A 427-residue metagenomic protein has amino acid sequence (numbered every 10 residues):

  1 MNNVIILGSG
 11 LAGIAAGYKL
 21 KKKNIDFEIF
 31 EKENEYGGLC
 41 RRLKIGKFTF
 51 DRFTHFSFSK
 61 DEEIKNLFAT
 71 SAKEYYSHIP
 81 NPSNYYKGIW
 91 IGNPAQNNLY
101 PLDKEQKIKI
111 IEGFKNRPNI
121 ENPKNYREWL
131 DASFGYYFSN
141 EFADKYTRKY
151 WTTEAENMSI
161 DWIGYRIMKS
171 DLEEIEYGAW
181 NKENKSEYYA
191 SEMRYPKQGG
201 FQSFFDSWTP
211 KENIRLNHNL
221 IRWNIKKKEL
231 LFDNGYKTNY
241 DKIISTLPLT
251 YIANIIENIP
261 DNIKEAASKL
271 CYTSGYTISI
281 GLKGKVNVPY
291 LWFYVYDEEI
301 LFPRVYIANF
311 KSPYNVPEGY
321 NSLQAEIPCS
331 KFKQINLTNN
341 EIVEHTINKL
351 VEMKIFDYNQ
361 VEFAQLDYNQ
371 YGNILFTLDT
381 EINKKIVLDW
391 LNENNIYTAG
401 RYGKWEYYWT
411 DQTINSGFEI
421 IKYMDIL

Functional and structural regions predicted by a protein language model:
N2-I29: N-terminal Rossmann-like FAD-binding beta1-loop-alpha1 element of flavoenzymes
G8, H78-I79, L216-N219, N224 (+1 more regions): Short loop/edge segments at beta-strand edges and connector loops that shape dinucleotide/nucleotide cofactor-binding
A12, E35, T250: Conserved Rossmann-like nucleotide-cofactor binding loop
K21-K44: Glycine-rich FAD pyrophosphate-binding loop
R42, P94, P313-L427: Conserved flavin/dinucleotide-binding core of flavoenzymes
G46-N119: Dinucleotide-binding Rossmann-like beta1-alpha1 core, especially the glycine-rich loop that anchors the ADP
Q106-K228, Y236, T246: Active-site/ligand-binding neighborhood in enzyme catalytic cores
I221-N336, N340, I347-M353, I386-L388: Mid-domain catalytic core of redox enzymes that form a hydrophobic substrate pocket/lid adjacent to a catalytic redox
